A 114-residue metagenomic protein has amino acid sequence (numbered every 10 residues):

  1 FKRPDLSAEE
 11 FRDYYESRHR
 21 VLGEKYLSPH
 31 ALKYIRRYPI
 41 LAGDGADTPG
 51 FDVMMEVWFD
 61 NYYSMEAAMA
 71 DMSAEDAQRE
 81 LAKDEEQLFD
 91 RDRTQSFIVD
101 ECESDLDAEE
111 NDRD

Functional and structural regions predicted by a protein language model:
F1-D114: Macromolecular interaction modules
